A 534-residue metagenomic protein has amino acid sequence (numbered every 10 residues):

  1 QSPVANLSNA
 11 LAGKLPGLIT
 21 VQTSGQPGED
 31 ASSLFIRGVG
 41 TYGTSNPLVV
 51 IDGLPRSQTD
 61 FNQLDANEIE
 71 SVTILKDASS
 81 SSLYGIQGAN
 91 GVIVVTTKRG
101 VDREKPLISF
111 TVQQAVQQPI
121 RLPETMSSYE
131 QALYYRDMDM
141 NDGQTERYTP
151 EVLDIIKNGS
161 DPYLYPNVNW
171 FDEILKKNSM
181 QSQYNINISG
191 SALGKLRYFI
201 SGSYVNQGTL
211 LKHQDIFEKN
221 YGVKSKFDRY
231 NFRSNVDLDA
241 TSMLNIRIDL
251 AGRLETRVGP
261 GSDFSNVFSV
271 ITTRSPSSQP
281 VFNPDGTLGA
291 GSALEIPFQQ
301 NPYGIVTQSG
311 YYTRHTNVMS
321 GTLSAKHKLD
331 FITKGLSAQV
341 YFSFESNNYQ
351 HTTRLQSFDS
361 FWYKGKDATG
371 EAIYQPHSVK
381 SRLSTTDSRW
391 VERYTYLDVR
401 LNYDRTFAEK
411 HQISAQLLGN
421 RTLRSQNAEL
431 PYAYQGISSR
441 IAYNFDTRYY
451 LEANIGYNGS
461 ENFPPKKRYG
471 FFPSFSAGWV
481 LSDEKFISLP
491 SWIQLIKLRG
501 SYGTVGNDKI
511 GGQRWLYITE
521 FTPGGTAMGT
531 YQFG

Functional and structural regions predicted by a protein language model:
Q1-L48, L54, F61, N67 (+4 more regions): Membrane-proximal, glycine/serine-rich, low-complexity loop/turn segments characteristic of large bacterial
P27-E29, P55-S57, A78-S80, T422-R424 (+2 more regions): Short acidic loop-to-helix transition motifs that present clustered carboxylates
N46, S182, N235-L244, L250-L254 (+3 more regions): Extracellular/periplasmic, surface-exposed regions of secreted and cell-surface proteins
Q58-T59, S81-L83, I174, T209-L211 (+3 more regions): A generic structural signal for short coil/turn motifs at secondary-structure boundaries
L75: Conserved residues at the C-terminal ends of beta-strands
D359-S360: Active-site-proximal polar cores
